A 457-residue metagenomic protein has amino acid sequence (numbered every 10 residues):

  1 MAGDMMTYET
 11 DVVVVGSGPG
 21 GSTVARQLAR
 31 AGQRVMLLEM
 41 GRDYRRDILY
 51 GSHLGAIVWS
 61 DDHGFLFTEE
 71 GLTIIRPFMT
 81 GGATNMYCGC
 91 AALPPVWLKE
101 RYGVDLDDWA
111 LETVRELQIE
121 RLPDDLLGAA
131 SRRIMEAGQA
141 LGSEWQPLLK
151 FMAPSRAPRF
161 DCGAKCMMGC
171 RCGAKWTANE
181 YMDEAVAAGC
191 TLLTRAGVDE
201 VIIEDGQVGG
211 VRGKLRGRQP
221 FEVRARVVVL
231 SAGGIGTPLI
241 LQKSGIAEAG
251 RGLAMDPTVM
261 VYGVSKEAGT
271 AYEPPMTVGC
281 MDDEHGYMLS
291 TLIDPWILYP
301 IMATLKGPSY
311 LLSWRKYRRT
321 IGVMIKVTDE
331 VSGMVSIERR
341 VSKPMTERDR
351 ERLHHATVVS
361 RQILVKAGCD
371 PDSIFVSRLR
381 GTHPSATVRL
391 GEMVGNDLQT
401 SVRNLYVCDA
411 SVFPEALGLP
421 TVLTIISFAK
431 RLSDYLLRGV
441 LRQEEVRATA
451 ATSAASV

Functional and structural regions predicted by a protein language model:
A2-E100, G213, E248-V264, R431: N-terminal glycine-rich phosphate/pyrophosphate-binding loop and immediately adjacent elements
G18-P19, I235, V412: Residue-level detector of alpha-helix initiation sites
R30, G41-R45, E200-V201, V211-G279 (+4 more regions): Glycine-rich loop(s) and the adjacent beta-strand/alpha-helix scaffold that form part
Q33-V35, W145, V228: Hydrophobic anchor at the start of a short beta-strand that flanks the dinucleotide cofactor-binding loop
L37-L38, L192-L193, Y406-C408: Short hydrophobic beta-strand that contains or immediately precedes a catalytic carboxylate
E69, A83, I246-V358, Q362 (+4 more regions): FAD cofactor-binding and catalytic pocket of flavoenzymes
D105-D199, S377-T387: Conserved redox-cofactor binding core of oxidoreductases
P158-G169, D199-E204, R352-A416, V422-I426: A glycine-rich dinucleotide-binding beta-alpha-beta segment and adjacent secondary-structure elements that constitute
